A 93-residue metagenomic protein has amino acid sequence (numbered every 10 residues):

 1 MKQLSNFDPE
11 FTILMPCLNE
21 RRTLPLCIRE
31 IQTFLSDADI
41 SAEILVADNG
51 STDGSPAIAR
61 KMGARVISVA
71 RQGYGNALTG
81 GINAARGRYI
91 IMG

Functional and structural regions predicted by a protein language model:
M1-G93: Structured catalytic core of nucleotide-sugar glycosyltransferases
